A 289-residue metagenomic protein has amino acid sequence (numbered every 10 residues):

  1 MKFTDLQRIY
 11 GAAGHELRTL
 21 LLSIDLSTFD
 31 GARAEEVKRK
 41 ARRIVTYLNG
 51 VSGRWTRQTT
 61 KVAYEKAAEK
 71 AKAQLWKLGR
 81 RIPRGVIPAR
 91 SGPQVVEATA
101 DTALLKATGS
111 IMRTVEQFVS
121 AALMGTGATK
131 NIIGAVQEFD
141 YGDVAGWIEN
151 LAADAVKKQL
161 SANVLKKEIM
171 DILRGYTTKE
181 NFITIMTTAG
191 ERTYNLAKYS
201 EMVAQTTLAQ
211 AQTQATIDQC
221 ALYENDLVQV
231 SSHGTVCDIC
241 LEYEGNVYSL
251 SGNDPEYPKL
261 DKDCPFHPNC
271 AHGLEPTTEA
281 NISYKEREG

Functional and structural regions predicted by a protein language model:
M1-G190, T278-G289: N-terminal leader/targeting and assembly helices and adjacent pre-domain segments
T184-G289: Acidic, glycine-rich two-metal-ion catalytic cores of nucleic acid-processing enzymes
